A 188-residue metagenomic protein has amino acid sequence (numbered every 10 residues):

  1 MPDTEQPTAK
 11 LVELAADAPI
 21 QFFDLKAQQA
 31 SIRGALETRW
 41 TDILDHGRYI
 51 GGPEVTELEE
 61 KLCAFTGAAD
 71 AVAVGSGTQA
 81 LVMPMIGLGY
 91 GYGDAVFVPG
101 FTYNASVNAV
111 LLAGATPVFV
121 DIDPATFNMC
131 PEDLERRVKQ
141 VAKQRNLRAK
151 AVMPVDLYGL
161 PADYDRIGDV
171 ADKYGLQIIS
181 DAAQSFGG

Functional and structural regions predicted by a protein language model:
M1, G34, T38-D45, P53-A64 (+2 more regions): Replace "anionic and nucleotidyl ligands
M1-R48, P53: N-terminal "arm"/small-domain region of PLP-dependent enzymes with the aminotransferase-like
P2-A9, T78-V82, A149-V152, G159 (+1 more regions): N-terminal Rossmann-like NAD(P)+-binding domain of SDR-like oxidoreductases, especially those catalyzing
F22-D24, W40, L62, A80 (+6 more regions): Generic structural signal for small/hydrophobic residues in well-ordered secondary structure, especially within
R48-A95, A109-L111, V118-D121, K143-Q144: Phosphate-binding glycine-rich loop
G100, T116-T126: Short beta-strand->loop structural element characteristic of the AMP-binding/adenylate-forming
T102-V107: Conserved coil-to-alpha-helix start sites within the AMP-binding
A125-G188: Active-site phosphate-binding strand-loop segment of PLP-dependent enzymes
